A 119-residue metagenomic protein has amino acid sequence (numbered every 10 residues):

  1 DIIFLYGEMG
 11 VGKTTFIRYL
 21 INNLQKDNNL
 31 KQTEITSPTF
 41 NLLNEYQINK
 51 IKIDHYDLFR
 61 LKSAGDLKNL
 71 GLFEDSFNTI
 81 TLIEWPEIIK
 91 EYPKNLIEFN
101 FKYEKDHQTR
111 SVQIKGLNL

Functional and structural regions predicted by a protein language model:
I3-L5: Hydrophobic anchor at the beta1->P-loop junction of P-loop NTPases
E8: P-loop (Walker A) phosphate-binding loop of NTP-binding proteins
K13: Conserved lysine of the Walker
N22-E34, I48: Post-Walker A helix-loop "phosphate-sensing" segment adjacent to the P-loop in P-loop NTPases
N29-S37, I88-K94: Short, solvent-exposed secondary-structure boundary motifs
I35, T39, L43-E84: Conserved nucleotide-sensing/catalytic segment adjacent to the nucleotide-binding pocket in NTP-handling enzymes
S63-L67, F73-L119: Short phosphate-coordinating micro-motif centered on Lys-Gly-acidic
